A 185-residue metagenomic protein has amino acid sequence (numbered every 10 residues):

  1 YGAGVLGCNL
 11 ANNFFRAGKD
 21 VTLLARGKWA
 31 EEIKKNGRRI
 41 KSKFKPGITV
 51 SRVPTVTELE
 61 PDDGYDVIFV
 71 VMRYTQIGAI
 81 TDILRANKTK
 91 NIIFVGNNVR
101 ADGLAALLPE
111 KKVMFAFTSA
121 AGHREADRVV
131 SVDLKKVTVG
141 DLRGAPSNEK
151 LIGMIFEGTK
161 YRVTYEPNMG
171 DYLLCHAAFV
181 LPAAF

Functional and structural regions predicted by a protein language model:
Y1-P46: NAD(P)+-binding Rossmann beta1-loop-alpha1 motif at the extreme N-terminus of oxidoreductases
D20-V21, I92, V113, V163: Hydrophobic anchor at the start of a short beta-strand that flanks the dinucleotide cofactor-binding loop
L24-R26, K43, V56-E58, A116-T118 (+1 more regions): Conserved beta-strand termini and adjacent loop/short-helix elements that scaffold enzyme active sites in alpha/beta
F44-V50, M154-E157: Short, conserved catalytic or adaptor-binding loops enriched in Gly and charged residues
G47-V130: Rossmann-like NAD(P)(H) cofactor-binding subdomain of soluble oxidoreductases
N98-H176, P182: Rossmann-fold dinucleotide-binding core
F185: N-terminal glycine-rich phosphate-binding loop for ADP-containing cofactors
